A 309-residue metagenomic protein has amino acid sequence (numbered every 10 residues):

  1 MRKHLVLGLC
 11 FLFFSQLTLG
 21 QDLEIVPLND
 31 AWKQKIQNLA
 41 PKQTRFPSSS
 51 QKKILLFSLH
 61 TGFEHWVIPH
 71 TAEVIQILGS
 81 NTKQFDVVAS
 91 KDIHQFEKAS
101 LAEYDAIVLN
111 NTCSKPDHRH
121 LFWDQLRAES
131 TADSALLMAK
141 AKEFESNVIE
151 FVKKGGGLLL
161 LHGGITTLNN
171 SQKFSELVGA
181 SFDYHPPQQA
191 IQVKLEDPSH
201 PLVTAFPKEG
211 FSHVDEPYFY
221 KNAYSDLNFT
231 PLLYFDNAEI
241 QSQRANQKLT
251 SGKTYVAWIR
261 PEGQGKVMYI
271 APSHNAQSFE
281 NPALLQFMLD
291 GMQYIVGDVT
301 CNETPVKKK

Functional and structural regions predicted by a protein language model:
H4-F14: Sec-dependent N-terminal signal peptides
T18-G20: Boundary at the C-terminal end of the N-terminal hydrophobic targeting segment
D22-S49, P69, I77-T82, I240-Q241 (+2 more regions): Extracellular ligand-binding/catalytic regions of CAZymes and related secreted enzymes and adhesion modules
K33-L39, Q172, E176, A180-G263: Catalytic beta-strand/loop cores that center a nucleophilic Ser/Cys/Thr and support acyl-enzyme chemistry
Q51-G62: Short beta-strand segments enriched in small/hydrophobic residues
I54-L55, L101-L168, Q264: Short alpha-beta junction capping motif
H60-F63, I93-Q95, T112-P116, L158 (+3 more regions): Solvent-exposed loop/turn segments at secondary-structure junctions within structured extracellular/periplasmic domains
T61-E73: Glycine- and acidic-residue-enriched helix-capping/strand-helix junction motifs
